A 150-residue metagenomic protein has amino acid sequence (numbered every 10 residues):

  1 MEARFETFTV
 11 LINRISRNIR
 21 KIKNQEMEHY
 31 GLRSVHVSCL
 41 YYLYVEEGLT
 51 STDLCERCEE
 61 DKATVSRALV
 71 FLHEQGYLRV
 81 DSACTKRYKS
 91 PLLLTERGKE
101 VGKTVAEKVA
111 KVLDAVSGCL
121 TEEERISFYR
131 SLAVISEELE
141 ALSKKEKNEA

Functional and structural regions predicted by a protein language model:
M1-Y30: N-terminal leader segment of winged-helix/HTH proteins
L11, N18, I22, S38-Y41 (+2 more regions): Pre-recognition alpha-helix immediately N-terminal to the DNA-recognition helix within helix-turn-helix or winged-helix
N13-S16, Y41-V45, A106, A133: Short, locally clustered residues in the helix-turn-helix/winged-helix DNA-binding domain
R17, V35-V37, A63: Key DNA-contact positions within bacterial/archaeal DNA-binding proteins
R20, V70-A133, E137: Charged, amphipathic alpha-helical coiled-coil/dimerization segments
E46-T50: Short capping segments at the starts of secondary-structure elements
S51-T52, A63, V70, S90: Residues within helix-turn-helix
C55: The alpha-helix within a helix-turn-helix
